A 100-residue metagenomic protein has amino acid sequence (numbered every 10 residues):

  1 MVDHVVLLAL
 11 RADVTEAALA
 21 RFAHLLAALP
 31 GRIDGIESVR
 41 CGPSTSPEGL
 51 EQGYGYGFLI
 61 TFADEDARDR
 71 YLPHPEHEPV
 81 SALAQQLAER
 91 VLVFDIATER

Functional and structural regions predicted by a protein language model:
M1-G55, A63-P73, I96-R100: Short S/T/G/P-rich N-terminal loop/turn motif that feeds into the first structured element of a domain
A27-I33, E76-A82, A88: A common structural junction motif
T61-F62, L87: Conserved catalytic core of Hanks-type protein kinase domains
A84-R100: Charge-dense polyanion-binding interfaces
